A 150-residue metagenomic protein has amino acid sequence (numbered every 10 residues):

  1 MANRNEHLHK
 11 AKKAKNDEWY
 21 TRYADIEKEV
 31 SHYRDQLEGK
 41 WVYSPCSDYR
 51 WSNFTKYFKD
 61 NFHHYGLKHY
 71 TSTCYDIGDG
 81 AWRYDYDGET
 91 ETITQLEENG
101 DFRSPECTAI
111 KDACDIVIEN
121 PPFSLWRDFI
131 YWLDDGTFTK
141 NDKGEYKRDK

Functional and structural regions predicted by a protein language model:
M1-K150: Class I S-adenosyl-L-methionine-dependent methyltransferase catalytic core
